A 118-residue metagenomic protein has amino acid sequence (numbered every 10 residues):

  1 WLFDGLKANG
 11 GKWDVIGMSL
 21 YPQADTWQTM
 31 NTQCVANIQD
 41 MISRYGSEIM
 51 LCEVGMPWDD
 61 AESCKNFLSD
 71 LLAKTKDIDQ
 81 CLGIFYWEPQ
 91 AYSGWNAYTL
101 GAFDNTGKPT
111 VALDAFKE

Functional and structural regions predicted by a protein language model:
W1-S63, A73-D77, C81: Glycoside hydrolase catalytic-domain groove-lining segments
Q33, D40-G46, W58-E118: Aromatic-rich peripheral "rim/lid" segments of glycoside hydrolase catalytic domains that contact and position glycan
